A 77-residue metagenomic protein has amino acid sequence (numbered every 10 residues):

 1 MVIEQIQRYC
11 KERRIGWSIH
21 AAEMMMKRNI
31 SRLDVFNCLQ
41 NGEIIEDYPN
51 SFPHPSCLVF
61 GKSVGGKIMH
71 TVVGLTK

Functional and structural regions predicted by a protein language model:
M1-K77: Ribonuclease/tRNase effector modules and their secretory precursors
